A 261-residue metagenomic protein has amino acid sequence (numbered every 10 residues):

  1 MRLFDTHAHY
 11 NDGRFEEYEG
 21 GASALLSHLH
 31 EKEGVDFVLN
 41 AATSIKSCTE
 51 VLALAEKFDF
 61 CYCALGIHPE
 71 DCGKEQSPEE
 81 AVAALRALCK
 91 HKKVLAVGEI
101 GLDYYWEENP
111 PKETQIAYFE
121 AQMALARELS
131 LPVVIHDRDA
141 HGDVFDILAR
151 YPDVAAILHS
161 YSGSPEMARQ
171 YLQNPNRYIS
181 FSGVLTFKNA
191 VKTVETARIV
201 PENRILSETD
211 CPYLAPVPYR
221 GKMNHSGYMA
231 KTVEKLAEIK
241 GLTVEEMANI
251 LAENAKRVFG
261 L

Functional and structural regions predicted by a protein language model:
M1-L261: Mid-domain alpha/beta scaffold segments of enzyme catalytic cores
